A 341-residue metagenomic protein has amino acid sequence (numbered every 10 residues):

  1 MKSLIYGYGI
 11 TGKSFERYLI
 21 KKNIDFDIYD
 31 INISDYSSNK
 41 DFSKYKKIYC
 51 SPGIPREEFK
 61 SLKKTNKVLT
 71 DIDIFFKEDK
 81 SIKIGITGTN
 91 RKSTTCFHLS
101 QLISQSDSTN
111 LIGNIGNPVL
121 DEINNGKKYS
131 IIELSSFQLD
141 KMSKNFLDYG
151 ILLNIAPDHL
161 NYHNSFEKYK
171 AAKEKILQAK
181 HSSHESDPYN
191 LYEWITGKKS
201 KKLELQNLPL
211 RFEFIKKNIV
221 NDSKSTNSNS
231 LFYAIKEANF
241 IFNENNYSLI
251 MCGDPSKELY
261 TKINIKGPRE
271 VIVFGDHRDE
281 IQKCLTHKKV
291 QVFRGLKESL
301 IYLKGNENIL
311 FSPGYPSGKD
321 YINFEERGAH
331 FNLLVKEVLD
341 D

Functional and structural regions predicted by a protein language model:
M1-G85, P209-R211, Q282-L285, F293-G305 (+1 more regions): Short, basic phosphate-binding NTP loop
Y18, S108-T109, D187-R269: Nucleotide phosphate-binding/pyrophosphate-handling subdomain across enzymes that bind or process nucleotide phosphates
D27-Y29, H184, S248-C252, P268-R278: Short internal beta-strands
Y29, S108-N125: Conserved substrate/cofactor phosphate-moiety recognition/catalytic segment in nucleotide-dependent phosphotransferases
P52-P55, R91, S136-Q138, P157-D158 (+5 more regions): Short glycine-rich anion-binding loops that position phosphate/pyrophosphate groups of nucleotides and phosphorylated
D71-I115: Walker A (P-loop) phosphate-binding motif
G126-S186, L191, K319-E325: Flexible active-site lid/hinge loop adjacent to a nucleotide/diphosphate and Mg2+-phosphate binding pocket
P255-N308: C-terminal helical cap/extension that packs against the catalytic core of soluble nucleotide-cofactor enzymes
